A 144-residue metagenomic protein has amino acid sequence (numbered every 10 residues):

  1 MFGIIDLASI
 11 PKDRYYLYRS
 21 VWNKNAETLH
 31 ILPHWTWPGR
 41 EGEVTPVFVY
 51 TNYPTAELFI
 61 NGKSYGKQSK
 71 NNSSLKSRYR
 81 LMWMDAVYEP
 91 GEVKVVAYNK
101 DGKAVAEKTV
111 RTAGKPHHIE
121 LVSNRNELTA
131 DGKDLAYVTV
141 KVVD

Functional and structural regions predicted by a protein language model:
M1-G132: Substrate-binding clefts and catalytic carboxylate motifs of secreted carbohydrate-active enzymes
Y50, K141-V143: Acidic, Ser/Thr
Y98, V143-D144: Hydrophobic alpha-helical segments, especially N-terminal targeting/anchoring helices
G132-T139: Short, solvent-exposed loop/turn segments enriched in Ser/Thr/Gly
